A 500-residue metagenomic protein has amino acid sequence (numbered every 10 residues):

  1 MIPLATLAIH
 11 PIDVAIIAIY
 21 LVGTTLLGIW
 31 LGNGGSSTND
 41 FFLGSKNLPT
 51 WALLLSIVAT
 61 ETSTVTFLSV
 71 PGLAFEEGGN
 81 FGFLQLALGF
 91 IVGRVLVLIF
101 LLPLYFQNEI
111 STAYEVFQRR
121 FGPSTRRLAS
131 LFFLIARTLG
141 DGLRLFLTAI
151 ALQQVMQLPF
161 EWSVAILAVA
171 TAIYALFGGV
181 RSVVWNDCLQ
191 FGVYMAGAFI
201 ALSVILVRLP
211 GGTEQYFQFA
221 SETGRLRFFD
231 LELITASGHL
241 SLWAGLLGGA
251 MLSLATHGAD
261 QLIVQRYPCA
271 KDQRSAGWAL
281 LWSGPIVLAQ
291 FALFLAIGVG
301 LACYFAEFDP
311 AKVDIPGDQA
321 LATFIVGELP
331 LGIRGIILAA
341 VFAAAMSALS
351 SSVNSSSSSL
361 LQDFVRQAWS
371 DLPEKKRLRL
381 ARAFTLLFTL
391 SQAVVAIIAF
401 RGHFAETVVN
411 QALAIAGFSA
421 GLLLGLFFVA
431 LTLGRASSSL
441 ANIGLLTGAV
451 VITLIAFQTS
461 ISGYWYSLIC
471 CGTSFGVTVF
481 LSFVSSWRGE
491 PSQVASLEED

Functional and structural regions predicted by a protein language model:
M1-D500: Membrane-embedded helix-loop-helix hairpins and adjacent transmembrane boundary segments in multi-pass transporters
